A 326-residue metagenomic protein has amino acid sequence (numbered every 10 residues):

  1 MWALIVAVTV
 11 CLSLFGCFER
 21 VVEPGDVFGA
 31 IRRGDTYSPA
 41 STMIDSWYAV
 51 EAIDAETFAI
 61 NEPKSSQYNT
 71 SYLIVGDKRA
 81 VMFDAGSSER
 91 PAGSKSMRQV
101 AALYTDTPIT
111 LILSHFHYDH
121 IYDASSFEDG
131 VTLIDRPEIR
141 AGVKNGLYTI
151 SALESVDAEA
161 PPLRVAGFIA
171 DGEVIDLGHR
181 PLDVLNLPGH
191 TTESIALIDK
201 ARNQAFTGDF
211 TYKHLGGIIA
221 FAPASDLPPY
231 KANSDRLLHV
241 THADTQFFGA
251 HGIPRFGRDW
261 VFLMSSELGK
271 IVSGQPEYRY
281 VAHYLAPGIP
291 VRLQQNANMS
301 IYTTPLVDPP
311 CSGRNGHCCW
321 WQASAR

Functional and structural regions predicted by a protein language model:
I5-S13: Bacterial N-terminal signal peptides
L14, E19-T42, D235-R326: Accessory terminal helices/loops
D26, G34-D35, P39-D54, G130-N186 (+4 more regions): Metallo-beta-lactamase
W47-L103, L197-Y212: Conserved beta-strand hairpin/beta-sheet module of binuclear metal-dependent hydrolase folds, prominently
F58, T110-I112, T132, G167-I169 (+3 more regions): Hydrophobic/aromatic beta-strand patches that form the interior of the parallel beta-sheet core in alpha/beta enzyme
A80, S87-E89, P181-P188, T192-S273 (+1 more regions): Metallo-beta-lactamase
E89-D176, K213, L263-Y280: Active-site HxH/HxHxD metal-binding segment of metal-dependent hydrolases
